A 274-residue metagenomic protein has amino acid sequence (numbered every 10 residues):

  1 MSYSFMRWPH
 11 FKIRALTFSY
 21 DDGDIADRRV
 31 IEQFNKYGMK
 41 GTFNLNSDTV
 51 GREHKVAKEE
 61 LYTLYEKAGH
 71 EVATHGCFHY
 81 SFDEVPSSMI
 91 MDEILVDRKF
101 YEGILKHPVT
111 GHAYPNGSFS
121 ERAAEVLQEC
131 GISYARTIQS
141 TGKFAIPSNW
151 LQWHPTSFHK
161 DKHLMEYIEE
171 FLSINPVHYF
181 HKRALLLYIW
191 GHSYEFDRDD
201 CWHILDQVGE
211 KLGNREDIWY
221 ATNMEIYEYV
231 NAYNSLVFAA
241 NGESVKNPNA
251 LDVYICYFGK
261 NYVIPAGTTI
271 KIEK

Functional and structural regions predicted by a protein language model:
M1-R28: Boundary/entry segment of secreted carbohydrate-active catalytic domains
S2-W8, K36, Y134-K143, G191-A266 (+1 more regions): C-terminal domain-boundary segment and adjacent tail
T17, E71, I218: Hydrophobic "anchor" residues on beta-strands that sit immediately upstream of conserved functional sites
Y20-G23, G76, S193, N223: Active-site metal-binding loops of divalent metal-dependent hydrolases
I25-R29, S120-A123, V253-Y254: Short, well-ordered alpha-helical microsegments
D27, K58, I90, I94 (+3 more regions): Aromatic/hydrophobic pocket-lining residues that form the small-molecule binding cavity in soluble enzyme cores
N35-S133, Q139-S157, L185-S193: Metal-dependent polysaccharide deacetylase catalytic core of the NodB/CE4 family, i.e., the active-site-bearing domain
Y167-F180: A short, acidic, amphipathic alpha-helical segment used as a generic capping/interface helix at domain edges
